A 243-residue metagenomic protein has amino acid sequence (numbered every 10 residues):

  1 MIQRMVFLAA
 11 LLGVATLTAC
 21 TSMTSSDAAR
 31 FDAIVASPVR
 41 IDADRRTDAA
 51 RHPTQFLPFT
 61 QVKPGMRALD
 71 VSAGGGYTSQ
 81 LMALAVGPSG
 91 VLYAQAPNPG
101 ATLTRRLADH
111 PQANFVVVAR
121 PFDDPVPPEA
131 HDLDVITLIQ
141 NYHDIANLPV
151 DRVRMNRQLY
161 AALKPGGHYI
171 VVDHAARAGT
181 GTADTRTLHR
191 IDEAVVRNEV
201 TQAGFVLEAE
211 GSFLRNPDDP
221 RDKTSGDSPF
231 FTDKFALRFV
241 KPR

Functional and structural regions predicted by a protein language model:
L17-A19: C-terminal motif of bacterial Sec signal peptides marking the signal peptidase cleavage site
F31-L57: Class I SAM-dependent methyltransferase Rossmann-like catalytic core, especially the SAM/SAH-binding loop
G65-G74: Conserved class I S-adenosyl-L-methionine
A83, R152-P165: A short glycine-rich, Lys/Arg-flanked "PGG" loop and its adjoining helix->strand segment in the class I
V126-I136: A short acidic, Gly/Pro-enriched loop at the edge of an enzyme's catalytic core that lines a small-molecule cofactor
D134-V153: A short SAM/SAH-binding and catalytic strip from SAM-dependent methyltransferases
G166-H174: Conserved beta-strand signature within the Rossmann-like core of class I S-adenosyl-L-methionine
D219-R243: Core SAM-dependent methyltransferase catalytic element
